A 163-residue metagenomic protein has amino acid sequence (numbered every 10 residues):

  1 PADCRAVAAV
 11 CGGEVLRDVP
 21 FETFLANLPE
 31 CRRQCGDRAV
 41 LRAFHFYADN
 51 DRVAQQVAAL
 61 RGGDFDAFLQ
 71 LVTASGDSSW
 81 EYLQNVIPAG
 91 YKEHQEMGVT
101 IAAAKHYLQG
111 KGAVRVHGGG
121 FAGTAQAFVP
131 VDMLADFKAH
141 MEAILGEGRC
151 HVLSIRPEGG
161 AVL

Functional and structural regions predicted by a protein language model:
P1-R115, Q126-L163: C-terminal nucleotide
A122-G123: Active-site pocket scaffolds in enzymes
